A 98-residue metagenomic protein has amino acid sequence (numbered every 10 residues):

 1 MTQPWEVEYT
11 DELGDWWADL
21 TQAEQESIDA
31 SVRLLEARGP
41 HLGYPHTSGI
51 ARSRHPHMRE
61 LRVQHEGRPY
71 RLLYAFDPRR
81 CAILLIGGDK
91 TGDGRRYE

Functional and structural regions predicted by a protein language model:
M1-P69, P78-A82, D89-E98: Basic, Lys/Arg-enriched alpha-helical interface segments
